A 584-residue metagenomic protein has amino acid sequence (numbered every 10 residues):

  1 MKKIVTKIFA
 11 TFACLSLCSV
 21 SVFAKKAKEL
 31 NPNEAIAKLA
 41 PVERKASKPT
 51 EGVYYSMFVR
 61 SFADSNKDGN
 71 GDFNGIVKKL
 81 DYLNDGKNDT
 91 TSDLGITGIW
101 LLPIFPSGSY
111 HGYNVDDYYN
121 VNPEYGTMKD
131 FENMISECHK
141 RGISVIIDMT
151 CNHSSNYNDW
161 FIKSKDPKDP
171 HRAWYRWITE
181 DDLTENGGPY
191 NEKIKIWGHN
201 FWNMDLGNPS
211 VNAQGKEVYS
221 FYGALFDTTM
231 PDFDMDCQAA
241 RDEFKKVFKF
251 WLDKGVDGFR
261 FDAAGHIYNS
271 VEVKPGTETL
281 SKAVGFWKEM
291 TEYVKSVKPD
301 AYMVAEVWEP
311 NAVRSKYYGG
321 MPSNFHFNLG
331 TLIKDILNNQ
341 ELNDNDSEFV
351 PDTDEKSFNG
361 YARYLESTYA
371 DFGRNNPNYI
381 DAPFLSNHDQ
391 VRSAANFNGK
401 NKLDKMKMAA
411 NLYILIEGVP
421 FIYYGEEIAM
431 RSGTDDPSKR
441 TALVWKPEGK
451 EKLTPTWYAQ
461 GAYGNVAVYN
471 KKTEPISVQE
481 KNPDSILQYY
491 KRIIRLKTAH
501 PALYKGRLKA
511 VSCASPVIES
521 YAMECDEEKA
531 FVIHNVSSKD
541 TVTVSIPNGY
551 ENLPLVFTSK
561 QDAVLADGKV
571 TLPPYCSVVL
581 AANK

Functional and structural regions predicted by a protein language model:
M1-F9: Bacterial N-terminal signal peptides that target proteins for export
A10-S19: Bacterial N-terminal signal peptides
K25-R241, K245, K249, D253 (+3 more regions): Acidic/aromatic-lined carbohydrate-recognition and catalytic surfaces of CAZymes acting on diverse glycans
E29-P32, P49, K295-V297, E309 (+5 more regions): Loop/helix patches that line or flank the sugar-binding groove of alpha-linked glycan CAZymes
S65, D169, P275-Y302, V307-F358 (+1 more regions): Extended substrate-binding grooves/exosites of carbohydrate-active enzymes
I96, V256, A264, G418-V419: A structural motif
D540-K560: Beta-strand-rich binding/interaction modules
A566-K584: C-terminal beta-strand-rich structural cap/linker in extracellular carbohydrate-active enzymes
